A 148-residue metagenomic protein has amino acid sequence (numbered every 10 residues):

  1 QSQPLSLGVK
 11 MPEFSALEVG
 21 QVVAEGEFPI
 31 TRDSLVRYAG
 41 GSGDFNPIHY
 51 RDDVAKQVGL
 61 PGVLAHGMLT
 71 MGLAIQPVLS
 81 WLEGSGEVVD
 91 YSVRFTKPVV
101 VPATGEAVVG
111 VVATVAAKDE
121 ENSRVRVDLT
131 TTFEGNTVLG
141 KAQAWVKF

Functional and structural regions predicted by a protein language model:
Q1-Q3: Low-complexity, intrinsically disordered or signal/transmembrane-proximal segments
L5-L7, T70: Alpha-helical and His/Cys-centered functional microenvironments
G8-A65: Catalytic strand-loop segment that frames the active site of acyl-thioester-processing enzymes
G8-V19, V101-F148: HotDog/MaoC-like acyl-thioester-processing domains
E27, S92, K141-W145: Well-ordered beta-strand positions in beta-sheet-rich domains
I30, F95, V146-F148: Hydrophobic residues in beta-strands and at strand termini
G40-D44, L79-E83, E134: Short, intrinsically disordered, mixed-charge
V58-G62, T70-V112: Hydrophobic beta-strand-centered segment that forms part of the acyl-chain substrate-binding groove
